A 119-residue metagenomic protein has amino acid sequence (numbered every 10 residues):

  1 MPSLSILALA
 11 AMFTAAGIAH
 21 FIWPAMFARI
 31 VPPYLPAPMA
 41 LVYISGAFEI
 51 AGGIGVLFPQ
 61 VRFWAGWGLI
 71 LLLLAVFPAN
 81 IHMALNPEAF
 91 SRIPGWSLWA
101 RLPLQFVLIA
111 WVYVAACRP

Functional and structural regions predicted by a protein language model:
M1-P119: Membrane-interface extramembranous regions
